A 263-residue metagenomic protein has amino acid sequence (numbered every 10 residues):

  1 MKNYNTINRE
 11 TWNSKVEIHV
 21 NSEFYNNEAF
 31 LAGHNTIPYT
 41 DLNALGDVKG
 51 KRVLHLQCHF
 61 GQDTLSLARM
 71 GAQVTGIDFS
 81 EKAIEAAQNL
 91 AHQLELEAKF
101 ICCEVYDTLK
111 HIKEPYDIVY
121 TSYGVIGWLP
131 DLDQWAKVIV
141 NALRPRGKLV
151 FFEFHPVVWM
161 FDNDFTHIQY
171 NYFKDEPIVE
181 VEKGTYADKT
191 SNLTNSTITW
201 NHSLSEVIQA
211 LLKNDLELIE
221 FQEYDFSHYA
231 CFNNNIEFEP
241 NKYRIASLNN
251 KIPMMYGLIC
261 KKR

Functional and structural regions predicted by a protein language model:
M1-K49, Q62, S66: Conserved class I S-adenosyl-L-methionine
K51-T108: Class I SAM-dependent methyltransferase SAM/SAH-binding core
K110-V119: A short acidic, Gly/Pro-enriched loop at the edge of an enzyme's catalytic core that lines a small-molecule cofactor
D133-K148: A short glycine-rich, Lys/Arg-flanked "PGG" loop and its adjoining helix->strand segment in the class I
K148-T185: Conserved class I S-adenosyl-L-methionine
E153-I168, T190-E206: Acceptor-substrate binding/catalytic loop of class I
A187, T197-Q222: Short alpha-helix
N214-L216, E237-R263: Core SAM-dependent methyltransferase catalytic element
